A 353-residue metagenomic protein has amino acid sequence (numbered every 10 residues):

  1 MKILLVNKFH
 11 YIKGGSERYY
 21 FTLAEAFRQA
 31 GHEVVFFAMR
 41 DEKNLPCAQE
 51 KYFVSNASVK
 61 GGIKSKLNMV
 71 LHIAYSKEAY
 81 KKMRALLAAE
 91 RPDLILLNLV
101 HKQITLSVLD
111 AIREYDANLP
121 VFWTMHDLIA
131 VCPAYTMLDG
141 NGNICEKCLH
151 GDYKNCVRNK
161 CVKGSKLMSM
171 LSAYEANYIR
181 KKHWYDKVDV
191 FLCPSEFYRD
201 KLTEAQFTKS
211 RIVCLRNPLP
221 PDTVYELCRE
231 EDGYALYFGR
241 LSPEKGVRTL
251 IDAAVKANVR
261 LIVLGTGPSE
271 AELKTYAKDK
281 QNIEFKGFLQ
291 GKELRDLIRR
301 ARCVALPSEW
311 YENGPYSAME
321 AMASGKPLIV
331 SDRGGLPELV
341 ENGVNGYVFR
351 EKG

Functional and structural regions predicted by a protein language model:
N7-K13, E25-K77, K81-E90: N-terminal strand-loop element at the rim of the active site of nucleotide-sugar-dependent glycosyltransferases
Y20, E312-P315, M322, D332 (+1 more regions): Short glycine/acidic-rich beta->alpha loop that forms part of the nucleotide-sugar donor binding site in diverse
A130, L149-V224: Donor nucleotide-sugar binding/catalytic pocket of nucleotide-sugar-dependent glycosyltransferases
L192, L219, T223, C228-K245 (+2 more regions): Conserved donor-binding/catalytic core segment of Leloir-type glycosyltransferases
A271-K292, D296: Nucleotide-activated donor-binding/catalytic signature segment of Leloir-type glycosyltransferases, i.e., the conserved
K292, P337-G353: Change "using UDP/GDP/dTDP sugars" to "using nucleotide sugars
R299-N313, K326: Acidic donor-binding loop of glycosyltransferase active sites
E309, K326, V330-P337, E351-K352: Short glycine-rich donor-binding/catalytic loop of glycosyltransferases that coordinates the nucleotide-sugar
